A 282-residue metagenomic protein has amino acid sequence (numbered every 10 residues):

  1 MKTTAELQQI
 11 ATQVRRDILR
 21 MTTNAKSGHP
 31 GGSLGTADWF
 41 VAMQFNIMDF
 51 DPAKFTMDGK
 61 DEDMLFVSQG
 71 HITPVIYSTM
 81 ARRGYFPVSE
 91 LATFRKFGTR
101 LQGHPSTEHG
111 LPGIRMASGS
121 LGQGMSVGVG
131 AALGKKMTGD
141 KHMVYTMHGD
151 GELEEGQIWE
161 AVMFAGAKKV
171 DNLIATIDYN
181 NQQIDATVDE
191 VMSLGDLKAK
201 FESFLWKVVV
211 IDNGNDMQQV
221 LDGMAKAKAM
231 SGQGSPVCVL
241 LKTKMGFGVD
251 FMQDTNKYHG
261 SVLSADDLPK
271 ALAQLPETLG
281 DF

Functional and structural regions predicted by a protein language model:
M1-V14: N-terminal hydrophobic or amphipathic helices/low-complexity stretches enriched in small/hydrophobic/Pro/Gly
A11-S27, D178-N180: N-terminal capping segment at the start of a domain
M21, S33-A167: Cofactor-binding active-site loop characterized by glycine-rich and histidine/acidic residues
D63-L65, H142-T146, L173, G234-L241: Generic beta-sheet signal
H71-I72, I76, N180-N181, K242-G246: Glycine-rich beta-alpha junction loops
L111-G113, A117-S231: Thiamine diphosphate
M217, L221-F282: Glycine/aspartate-rich loop-and-adjacent alpha/beta segment that forms the canonical ThDP
